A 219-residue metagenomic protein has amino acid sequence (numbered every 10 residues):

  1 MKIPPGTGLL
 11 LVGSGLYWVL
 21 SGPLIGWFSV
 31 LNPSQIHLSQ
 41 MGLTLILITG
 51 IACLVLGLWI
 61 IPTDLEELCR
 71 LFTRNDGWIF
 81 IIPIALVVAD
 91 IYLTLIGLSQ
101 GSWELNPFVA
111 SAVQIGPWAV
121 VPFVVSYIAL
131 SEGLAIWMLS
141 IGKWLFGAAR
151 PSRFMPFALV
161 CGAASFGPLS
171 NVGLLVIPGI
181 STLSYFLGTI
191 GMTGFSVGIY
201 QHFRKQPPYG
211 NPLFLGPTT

Functional and structural regions predicted by a protein language model:
M1-T219: Hydrophobic alpha-helical segments at protein termini of multi-pass membrane proteins
